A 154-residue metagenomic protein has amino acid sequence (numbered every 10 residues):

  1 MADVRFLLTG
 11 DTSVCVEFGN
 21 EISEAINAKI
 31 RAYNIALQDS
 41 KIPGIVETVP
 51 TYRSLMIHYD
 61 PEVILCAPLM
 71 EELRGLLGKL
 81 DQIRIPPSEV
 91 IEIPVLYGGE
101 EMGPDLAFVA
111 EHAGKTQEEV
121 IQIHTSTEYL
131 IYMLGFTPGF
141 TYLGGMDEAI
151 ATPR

Functional and structural regions predicted by a protein language model:
M1-R154: Conserved "landmark" site that anchors the functional core of diverse proteins
